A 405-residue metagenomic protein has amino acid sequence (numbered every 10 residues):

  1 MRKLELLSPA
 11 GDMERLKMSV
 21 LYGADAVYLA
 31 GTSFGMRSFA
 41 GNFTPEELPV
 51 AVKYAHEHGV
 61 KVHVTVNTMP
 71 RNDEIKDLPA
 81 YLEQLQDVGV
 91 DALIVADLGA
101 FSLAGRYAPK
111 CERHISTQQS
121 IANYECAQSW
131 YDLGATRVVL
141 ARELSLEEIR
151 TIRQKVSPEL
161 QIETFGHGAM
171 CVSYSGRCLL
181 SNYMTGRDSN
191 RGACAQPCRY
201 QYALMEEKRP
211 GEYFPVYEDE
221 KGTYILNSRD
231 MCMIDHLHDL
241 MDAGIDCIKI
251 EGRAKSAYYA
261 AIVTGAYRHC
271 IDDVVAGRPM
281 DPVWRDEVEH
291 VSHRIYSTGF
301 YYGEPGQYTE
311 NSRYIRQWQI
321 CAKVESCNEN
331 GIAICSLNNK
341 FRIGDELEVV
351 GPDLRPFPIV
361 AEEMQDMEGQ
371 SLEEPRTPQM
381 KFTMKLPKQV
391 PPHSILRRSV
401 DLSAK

Functional and structural regions predicted by a protein language model:
M1-L21, A26-L29, S33, H58-T68 (+6 more regions): Surface-exposed amphipathic alpha-helical tracts and adjacent flexible/coil segments at the periphery of soluble enzymes
D12-R15, S33-Y124: Active-site beta->alpha loop and helix N-cap motifs at the rims of alpha/beta catalytic domains
